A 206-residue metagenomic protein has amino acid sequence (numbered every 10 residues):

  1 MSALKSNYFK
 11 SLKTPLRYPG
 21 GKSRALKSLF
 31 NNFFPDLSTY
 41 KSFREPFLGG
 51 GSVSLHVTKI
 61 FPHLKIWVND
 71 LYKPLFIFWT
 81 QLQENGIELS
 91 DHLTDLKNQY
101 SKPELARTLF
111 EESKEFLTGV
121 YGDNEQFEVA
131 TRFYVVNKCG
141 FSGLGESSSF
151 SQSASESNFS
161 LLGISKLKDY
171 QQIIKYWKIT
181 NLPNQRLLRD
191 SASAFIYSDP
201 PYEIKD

Functional and structural regions predicted by a protein language model:
M1-A3, F47-L48: Short hydrophobic/aromatic-rich motifs at helix boundaries and adjacent loops
S2-N32, L37-S38, N85-K205: SAM-dependent nucleic-acid methyltransferase catalytic core
T39-Y100: Conserved S-adenosyl-L-methionine
